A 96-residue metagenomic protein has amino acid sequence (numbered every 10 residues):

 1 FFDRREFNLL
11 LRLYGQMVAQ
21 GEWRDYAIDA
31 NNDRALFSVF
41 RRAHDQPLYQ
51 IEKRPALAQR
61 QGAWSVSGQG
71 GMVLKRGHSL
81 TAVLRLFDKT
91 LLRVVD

Functional and structural regions predicted by a protein language model:
F1-L36: Negatively charged, low-complexity tracts enriched in Asp/Glu with abundant Ser/Thr
Q20, N32-A35, R42-P47, L57: Short, charged/polar surface micro-motifs in flexible loops or helix N-caps
D25-A27, S38, Q50, S65: Generic structural signal for residues positioned in beta-strands
A35-R41, A63-G68: Generic recognition of long tandem-repeat/solenoid scaffolds
Q50-G71: Short aromatic-glycine-(Arg/Gly/Cys) micro-motifs in beta-strand/loop hairpins
S65-D96: Mixed-charge, glycine-accented linear interaction segment located at domain edges/termini
